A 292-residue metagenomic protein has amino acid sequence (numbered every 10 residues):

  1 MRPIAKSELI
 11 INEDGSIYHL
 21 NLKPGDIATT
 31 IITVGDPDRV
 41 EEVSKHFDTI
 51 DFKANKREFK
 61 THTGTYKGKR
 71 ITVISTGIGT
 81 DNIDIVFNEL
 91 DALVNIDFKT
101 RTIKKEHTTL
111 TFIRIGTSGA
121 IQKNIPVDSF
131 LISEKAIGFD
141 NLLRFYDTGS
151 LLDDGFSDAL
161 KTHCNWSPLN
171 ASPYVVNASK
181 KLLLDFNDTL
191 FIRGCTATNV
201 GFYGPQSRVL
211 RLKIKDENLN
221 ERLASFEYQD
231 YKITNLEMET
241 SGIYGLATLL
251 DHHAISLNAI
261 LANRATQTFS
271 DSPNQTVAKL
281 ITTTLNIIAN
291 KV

Functional and structural regions predicted by a protein language model:
M1-A171: Metabolite-binding pocket within alpha/beta catalytic cores that recognizes anionic/polar moieties
N21-D26, V200-Y203, A278-I287: Intrinsically disordered, low-complexity segments enriched in small residues
V34-D38, I78-N88, N177-K181, M238-G242 (+2 more regions): Conserved active-site and cofactor/substrate-binding residues in soluble primary-metabolism enzymes
G119, A136, A197-G204, G242 (+1 more regions): Glycine-rich beta-alpha junction loops
G155-Y228: Active-site rim beta-loop-alpha module in soluble metabolic enzymes
N220-F226, D230, L236, T240-L246: A short, acidic, amphipathic alpha-helical segment used as a generic capping/interface helix at domain edges
S241-P273: Zn-dependent metallopeptidase/amidohydrolase metal-coordination segment
N263-V292: His/Asp/Glu-rich mid-to-C-terminal helical/loop segments that flank catalytic regions of hydrolases
